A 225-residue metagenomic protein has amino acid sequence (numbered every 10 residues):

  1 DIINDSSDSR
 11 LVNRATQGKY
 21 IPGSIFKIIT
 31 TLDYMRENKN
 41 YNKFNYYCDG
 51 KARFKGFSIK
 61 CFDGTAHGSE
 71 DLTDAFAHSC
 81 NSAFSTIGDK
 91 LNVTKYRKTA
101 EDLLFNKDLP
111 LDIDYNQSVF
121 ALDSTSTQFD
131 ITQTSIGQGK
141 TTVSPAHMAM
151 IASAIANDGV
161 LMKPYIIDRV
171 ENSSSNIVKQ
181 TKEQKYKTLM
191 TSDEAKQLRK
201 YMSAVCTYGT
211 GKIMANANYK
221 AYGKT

Functional and structural regions predicted by a protein language model:
D1-S24, I29-T225: Beta-lactam-recognizing serine transpeptidase/beta-lactamase-like catalytic domain environment
